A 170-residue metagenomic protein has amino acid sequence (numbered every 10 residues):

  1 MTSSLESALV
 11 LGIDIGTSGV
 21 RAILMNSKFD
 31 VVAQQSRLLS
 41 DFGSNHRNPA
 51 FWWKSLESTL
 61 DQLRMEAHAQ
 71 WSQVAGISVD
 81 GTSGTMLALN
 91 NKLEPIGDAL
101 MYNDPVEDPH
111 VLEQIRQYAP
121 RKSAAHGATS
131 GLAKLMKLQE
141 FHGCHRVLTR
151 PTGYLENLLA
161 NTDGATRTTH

Functional and structural regions predicted by a protein language model:
M1-G97: N-terminal glycine/serine-rich phosphate-binding loop of ATP-dependent small-molecule kinases, especially carbohydrate
I15-T17, R121-H170: Gly/Ser/Thr-rich active-site cleft segment
K28, S83, P105-V106, T152-Y154: Short glycine-enriched loops at secondary-structure junctions
D30-Q34, P95-D98, V147-L148, G164-T169: Short, well-ordered strand-loop elements centered on a beta-strand within folded domains, enriched for acidic residues
R37, M101, P105-E107, K137 (+2 more regions): Short capping/connector residues at structural and topological boundaries
W52-T59, E107-H110, G131-K134, V147 (+1 more regions): General structural feature for long, well-ordered alpha-helical segments within catalytic domains of soluble enzymes
H68-L132: Active-site phosphate-binding/coordination module
